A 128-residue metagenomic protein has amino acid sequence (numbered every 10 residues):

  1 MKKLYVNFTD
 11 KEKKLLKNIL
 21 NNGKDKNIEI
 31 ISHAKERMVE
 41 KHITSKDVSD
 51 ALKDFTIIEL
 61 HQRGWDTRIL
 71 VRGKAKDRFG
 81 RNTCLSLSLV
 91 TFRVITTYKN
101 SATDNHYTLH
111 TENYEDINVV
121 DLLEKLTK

Functional and structural regions predicted by a protein language model:
M1-K128: Ribonuclease/tRNase effector modules and their secretory precursors
